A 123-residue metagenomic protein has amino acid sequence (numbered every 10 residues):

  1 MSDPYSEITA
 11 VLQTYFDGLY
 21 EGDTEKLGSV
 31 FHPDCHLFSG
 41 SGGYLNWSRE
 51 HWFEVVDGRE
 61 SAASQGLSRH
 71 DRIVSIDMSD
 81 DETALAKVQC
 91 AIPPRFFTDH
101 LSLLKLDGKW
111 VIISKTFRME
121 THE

Functional and structural regions predicted by a protein language model:
M1-E25, S29-P33, H51, H122-E123: Short, low-complexity N-terminal intrinsically disordered segments enriched in polar/charged residues
P4-E7, H36-F96: Surface-exposed, charged secondary-structure patches
K26, V30-P33, L45-N46, H70 (+2 more regions): Residue-level signal for alpha-helical context at structural boundaries
F31, C90, T116-F117: Short beta-strand segments enriched in hydrophobic/aromatic residues within well-folded beta-rich domains
P33, D81-E82, G108-K109: Beta-strand-connecting loop/turn residues
F96-E123: Short beta-strand edge/turn micro-motifs at domain boundaries
